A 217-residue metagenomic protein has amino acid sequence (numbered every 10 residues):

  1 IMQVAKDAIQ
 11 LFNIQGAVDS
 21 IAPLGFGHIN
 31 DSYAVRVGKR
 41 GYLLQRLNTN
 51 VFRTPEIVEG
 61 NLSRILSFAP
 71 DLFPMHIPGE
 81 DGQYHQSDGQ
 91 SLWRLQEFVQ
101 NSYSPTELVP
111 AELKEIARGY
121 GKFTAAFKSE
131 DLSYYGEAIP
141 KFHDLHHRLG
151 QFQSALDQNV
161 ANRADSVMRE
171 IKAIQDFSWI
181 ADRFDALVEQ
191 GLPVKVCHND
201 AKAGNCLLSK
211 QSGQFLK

Functional and structural regions predicted by a protein language model:
I1-A22: Juxta-kinase regulatory segment immediately upstream of eukaryotic protein kinase catalytic domains
Q15, A22-F26, Q45-E56, S102-K114 (+2 more regions): ATP-dependent phospho-/nucleotidyl transfer catalytic cores
A17-V37: ATP-binding glycine-rich phosphate-binding loop
R36-G41, S212-Q214: Active-site beta-strand-loop-beta-strand hairpin of nuclease catalytic cores that positions key catalytic residues
G38-Y135: ATP-binding pocket architecture of kinase catalytic cores
A201: Hydrophobic HxD+1 residue recognition
G204-L207: Catalytic-loop signature of eukaryotic-like protein kinases
